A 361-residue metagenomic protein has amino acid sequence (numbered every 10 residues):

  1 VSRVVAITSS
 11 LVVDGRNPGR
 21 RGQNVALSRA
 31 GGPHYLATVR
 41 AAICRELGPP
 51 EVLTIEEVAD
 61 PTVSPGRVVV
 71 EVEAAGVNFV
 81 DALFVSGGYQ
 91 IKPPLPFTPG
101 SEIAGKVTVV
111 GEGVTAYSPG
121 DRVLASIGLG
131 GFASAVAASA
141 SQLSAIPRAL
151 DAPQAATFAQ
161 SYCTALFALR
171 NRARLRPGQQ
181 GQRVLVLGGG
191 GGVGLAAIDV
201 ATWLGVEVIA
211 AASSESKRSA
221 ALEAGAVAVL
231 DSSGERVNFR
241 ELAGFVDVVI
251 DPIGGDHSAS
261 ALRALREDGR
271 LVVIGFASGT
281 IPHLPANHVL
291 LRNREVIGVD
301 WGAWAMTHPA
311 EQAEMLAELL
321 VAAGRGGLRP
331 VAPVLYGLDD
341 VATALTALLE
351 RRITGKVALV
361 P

Functional and structural regions predicted by a protein language model:
S2-R3, S9-S10: Low-acidity, Ser/Thr- and Arg-rich intrinsically disordered low-complexity segments
L36-A37, A310-P361: C-terminal hydrophobic helical "lid"/dimerization subdomain of Rossmann-like NAD(P)H-dependent oxidoreductases
A59-G76, G88-G130: Glycine-rich beta-strand-centered segment in the early N-terminal region that forms part of a ligand/cofactor-binding
L83, R122-G188: NAD(P)H dinucleotide-binding glycine-rich loop of Rossmann-like/cofactor-binding domains, especially the beta1-alpha1
Y162, G188-L195, G255: Glycine-rich NAD(P) Rossmann-fold beta1-alpha1 loop
V186, T202-H257, E311-E314: Adenosine-nucleotide cofactor-binding segment
D256-G327, P361: Glycine-rich phosphate-binding loop and adjacent beta-alpha segment of Rossmann(oid) nucleotide-cofactor-binding
